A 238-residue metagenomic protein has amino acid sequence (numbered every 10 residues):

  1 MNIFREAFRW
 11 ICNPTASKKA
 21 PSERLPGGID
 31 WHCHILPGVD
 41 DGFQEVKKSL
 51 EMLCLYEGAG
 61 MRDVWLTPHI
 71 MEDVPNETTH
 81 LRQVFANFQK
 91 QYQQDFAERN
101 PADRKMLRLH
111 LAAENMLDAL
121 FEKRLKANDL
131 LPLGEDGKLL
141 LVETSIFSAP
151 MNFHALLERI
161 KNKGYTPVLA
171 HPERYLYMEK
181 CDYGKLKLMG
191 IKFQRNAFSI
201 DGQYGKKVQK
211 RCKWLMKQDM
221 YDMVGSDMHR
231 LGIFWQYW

Functional and structural regions predicted by a protein language model:
M1-R104: An N-terminally biased module of ancient metal coordination in phosphate/nucleic-acid-related enzymes
N2, P75-F193: Extended substrate/RNA-proximal surfaces in nucleic-acid metabolism proteins
W31, T67, V142, A170 (+1 more regions): Active-site flanking residues adjacent to catalytic metal/cofactor-binding acidic residues
C33, H69-I70, E114-N115, P172-R174 (+2 more regions): Active-site metal-binding loops of divalent metal-dependent hydrolases
F43-E45, D73, S148-A149, Y175-M178 (+1 more regions): Acidic-and-aromatic substrate-binding clefts and catalytic sites of carbohydrate-active enzymes
E57, K161, M216-K217: Non-catalytic positions within long, well-ordered alpha-helices that form the structural scaffold/packing of enzyme
I191-G202: His/Asp/Glu-enriched short active-site or ligand-binding loop at hydrolase and phosphoryl-transfer sites
Q218-Q236: Short acidic/histidine-rich active-site segments
